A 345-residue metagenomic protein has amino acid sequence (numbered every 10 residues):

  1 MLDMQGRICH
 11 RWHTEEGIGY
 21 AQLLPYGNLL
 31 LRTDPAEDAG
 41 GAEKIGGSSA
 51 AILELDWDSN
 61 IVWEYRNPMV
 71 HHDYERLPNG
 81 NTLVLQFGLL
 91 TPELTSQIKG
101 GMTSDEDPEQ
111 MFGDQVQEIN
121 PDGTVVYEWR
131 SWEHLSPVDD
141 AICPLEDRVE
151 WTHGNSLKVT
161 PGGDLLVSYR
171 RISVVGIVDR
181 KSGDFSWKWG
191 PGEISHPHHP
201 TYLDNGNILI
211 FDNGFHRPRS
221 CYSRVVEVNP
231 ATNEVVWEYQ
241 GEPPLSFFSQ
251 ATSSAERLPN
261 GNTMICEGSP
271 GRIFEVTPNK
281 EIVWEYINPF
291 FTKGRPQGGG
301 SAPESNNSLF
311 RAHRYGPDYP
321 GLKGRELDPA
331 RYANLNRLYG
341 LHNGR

Functional and structural regions predicted by a protein language model:
M1-R345: Histidine-/acidic-rich catalytic cores in large beta-rich domains
